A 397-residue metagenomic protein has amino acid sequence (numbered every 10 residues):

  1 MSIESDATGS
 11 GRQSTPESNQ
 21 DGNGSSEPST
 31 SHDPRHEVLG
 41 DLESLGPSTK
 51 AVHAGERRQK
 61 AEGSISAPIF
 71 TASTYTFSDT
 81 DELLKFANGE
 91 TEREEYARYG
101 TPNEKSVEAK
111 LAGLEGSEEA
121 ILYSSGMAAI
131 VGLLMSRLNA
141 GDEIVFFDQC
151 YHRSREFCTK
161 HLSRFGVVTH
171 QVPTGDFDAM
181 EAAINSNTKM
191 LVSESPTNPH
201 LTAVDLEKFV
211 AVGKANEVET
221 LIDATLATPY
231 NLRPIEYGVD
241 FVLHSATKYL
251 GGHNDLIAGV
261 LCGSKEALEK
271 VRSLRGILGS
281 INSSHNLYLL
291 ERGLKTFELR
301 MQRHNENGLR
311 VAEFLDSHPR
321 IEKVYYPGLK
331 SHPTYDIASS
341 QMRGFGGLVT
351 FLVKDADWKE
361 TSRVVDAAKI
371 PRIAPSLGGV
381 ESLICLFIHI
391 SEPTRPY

Functional and structural regions predicted by a protein language model:
S2, T74, D79-A128, R153-K160: Conserved N-terminal alpha-helix of the aminotransferase class I/II PLP-enzyme fold
E4-T101: N-terminal "arm"/small-domain region of PLP-dependent enzymes with the aminotransferase-like
S25, S29-E43, A51-K60, A120-R320 (+2 more regions): Conserved PLP-enzyme active-site core in the AAT-like
E56-R58, T71-F77, L226-T228, K248 (+4 more regions): Glycine-rich beta-alpha junction loops
T74, G263-A267, L294, V353-A356 (+1 more regions): Short loop segments at secondary-structure junctions
T91, D142, L256, G344-L348: Short, solvent-exposed beta-strand edge segments and adjacent coil->beta transition regions
L309-V380, I388: Conserved small-domain helix->loop->beta segment predominantly found in fold-type I
I388-E392, P396-Y397: Single conserved hydrophobic/aromatic residue that forms the stacking wall/gate of nucleotide- or nucleobase-binding
